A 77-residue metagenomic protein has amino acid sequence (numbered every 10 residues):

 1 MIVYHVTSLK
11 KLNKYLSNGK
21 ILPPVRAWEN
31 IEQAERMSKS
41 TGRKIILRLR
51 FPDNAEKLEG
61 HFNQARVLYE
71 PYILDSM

Functional and structural regions predicted by a protein language model:
V3-L9, N13-P24, W28-I31, E35 (+1 more regions): Active-site and NAD+-binding cores of ADP-ribose-processing enzymes
